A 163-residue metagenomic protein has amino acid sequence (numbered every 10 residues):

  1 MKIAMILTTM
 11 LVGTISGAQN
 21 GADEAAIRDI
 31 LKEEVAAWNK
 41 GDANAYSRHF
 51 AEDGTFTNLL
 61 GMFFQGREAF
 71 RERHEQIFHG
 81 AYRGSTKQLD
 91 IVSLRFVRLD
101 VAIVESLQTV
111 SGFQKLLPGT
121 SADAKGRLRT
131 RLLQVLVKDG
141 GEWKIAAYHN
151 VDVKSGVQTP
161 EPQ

Functional and structural regions predicted by a protein language model:
A4-E52, E68, D123, V157-Q163: Short, low-complexity N-terminal intrinsically disordered segments enriched in polar/charged residues
Q19, E72-A122: Surface-exposed, charged secondary-structure patches
L31-D42, F50-G54, H74-Y82, G140 (+1 more regions): Sec/Tat-exported extracytoplasmic proteins
E34, Y46-S47, G54, G66 (+4 more regions): Hydrophobic pocket/interface hotspot
H49, G54-Q65, F78-G84, V97: A short gly/proline-enriched turn/hairpin at secondary-structure junctions
F50-E52, D90, L132: Residues that flank catalytic or metal-binding motifs in active/ligand-binding sites
T55, G61-F64, T109-S111, V151-K154: Solvent-exposed loop/turn segments at secondary-structure junctions within structured extracellular/periplasmic domains
G126-T159: Short beta-strand edge/turn micro-motifs at domain boundaries
